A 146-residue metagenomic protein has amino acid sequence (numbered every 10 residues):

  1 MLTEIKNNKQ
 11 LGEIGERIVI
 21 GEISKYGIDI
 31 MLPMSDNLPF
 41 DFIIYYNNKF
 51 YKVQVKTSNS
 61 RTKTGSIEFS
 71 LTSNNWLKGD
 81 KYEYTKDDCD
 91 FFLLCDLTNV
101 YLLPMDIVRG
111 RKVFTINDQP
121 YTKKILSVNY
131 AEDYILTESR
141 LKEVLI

Functional and structural regions predicted by a protein language model:
M1, V108-I146: Charged phosphate-binding loop/patch that engages nucleotide di/tri-phosphates or the phosphate backbone of nucleic
M1-M31: Acidic-basic catalytic patches of nuclease active cores, encompassing PD-(D/E)XK and other metal-cofactor nuclease
K6, K49-V53, F91, L97-N99 (+1 more regions): Short alpha-helical elements
V19, I23, F42-I44, K49-T57: Conserved catalytic cores of phosphodiester-cleaving nucleases, focusing on short active-site segments
E22, Y26-I28, Y51, F69-K81 (+3 more regions): Conserved functional hotspots at enzyme active or ligand-binding sites that engage polyanionic ligands
N37-D41: Beta-rich nucleic-acid/ligand-interaction surfaces
K56-N59, M105-R111: A short, sequence-level motif marking secondary-structure junctions
K56-Y101: Catalytic cores of nucleic-acid endonucleases
